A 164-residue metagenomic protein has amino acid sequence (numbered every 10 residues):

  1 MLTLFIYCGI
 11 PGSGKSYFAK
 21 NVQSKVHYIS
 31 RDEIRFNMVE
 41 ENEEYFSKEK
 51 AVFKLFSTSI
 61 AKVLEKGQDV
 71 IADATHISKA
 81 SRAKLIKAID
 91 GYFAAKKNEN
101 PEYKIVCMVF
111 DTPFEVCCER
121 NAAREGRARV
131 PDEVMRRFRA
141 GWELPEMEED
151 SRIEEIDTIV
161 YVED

Functional and structural regions predicted by a protein language model:
M1-C8, S13-Y17, N21-H27, F93-N100 (+1 more regions): Conserved GTP-binding G-domain of TRAFAC-class P-loop NTPases and closely related GTPase folds
P11, F36, I77: Short, catalytically relevant binding-site loops at active-site mouths
S16-Q68: Conserved substrate/cofactor phosphate-moiety recognition/catalytic segment in nucleotide-dependent phosphotransferases
N21-V22, E43-E44, K84-A88, N121-R124: Short, glycine/charged-enriched secondary-structure capping and boundary segments
D32-I34, T75, P113: Anionic group-transfer/hydrolysis microenvironments
S47-V106: Glycine-rich phosphate-binding loop used to anchor ATP phosphates in small-molecule kinases, encompassing both
M108-F110: Catalytic beta-strand/loop signature of glycosyltransferases that borders the donor
